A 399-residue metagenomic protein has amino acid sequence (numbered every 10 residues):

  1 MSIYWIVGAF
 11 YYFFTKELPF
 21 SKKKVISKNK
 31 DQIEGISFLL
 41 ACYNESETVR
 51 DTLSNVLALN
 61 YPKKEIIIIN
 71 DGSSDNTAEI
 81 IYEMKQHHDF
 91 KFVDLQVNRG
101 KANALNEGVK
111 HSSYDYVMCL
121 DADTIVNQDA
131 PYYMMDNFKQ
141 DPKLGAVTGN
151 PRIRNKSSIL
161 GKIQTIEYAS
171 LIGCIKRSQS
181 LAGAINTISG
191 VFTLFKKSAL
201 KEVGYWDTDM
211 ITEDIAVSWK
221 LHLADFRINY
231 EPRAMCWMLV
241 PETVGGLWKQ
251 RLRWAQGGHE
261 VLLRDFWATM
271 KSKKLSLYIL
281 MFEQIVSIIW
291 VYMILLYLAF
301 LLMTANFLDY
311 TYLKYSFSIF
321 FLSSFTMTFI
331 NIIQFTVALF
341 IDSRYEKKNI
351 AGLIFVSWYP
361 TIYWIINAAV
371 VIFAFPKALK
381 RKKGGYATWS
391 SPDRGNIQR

Functional and structural regions predicted by a protein language model:
Y4-E34, W267-L280, F300, T304-R399: Juxtamembrane C-terminal module of membrane proteins
E34-S37, E65, K201, A216: Cell-envelope/extracellular polymer assembly enzymes that use nucleotide-activated donors
E45-A58: Short, well-formed alpha-helical segments that are part of the catalytic scaffolds of diverse glycosyltransferases
R50-D51, D75-E83, D129: Acidic helix N-cap motif at the loop->helix transition within catalytic regions of sugar-transfer enzymes
N55, P62, N70-E79, V97: A conserved acidic beta->alpha catalytic loop
A102-N106, K110, Y114-D115, Q128-I211 (+2 more regions): Long helical/loop segments within the catalytic core of UDP-sugar-dependent glycosyltransferases, especially the large
S218-C236: Catalytic donor-sugar/metal-binding loop of nucleotide-sugar-dependent glycosyltransferases
